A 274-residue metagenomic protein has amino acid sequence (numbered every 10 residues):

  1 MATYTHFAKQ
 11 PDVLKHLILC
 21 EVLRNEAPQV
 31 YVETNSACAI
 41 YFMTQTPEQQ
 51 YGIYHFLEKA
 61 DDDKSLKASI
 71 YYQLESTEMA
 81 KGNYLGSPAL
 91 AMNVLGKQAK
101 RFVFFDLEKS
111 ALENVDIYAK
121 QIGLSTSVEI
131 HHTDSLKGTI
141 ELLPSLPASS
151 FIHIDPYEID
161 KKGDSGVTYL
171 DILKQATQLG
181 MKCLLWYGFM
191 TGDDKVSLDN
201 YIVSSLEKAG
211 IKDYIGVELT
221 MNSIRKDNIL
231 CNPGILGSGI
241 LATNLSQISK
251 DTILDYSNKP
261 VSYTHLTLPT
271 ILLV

Functional and structural regions predicted by a protein language model:
M1-R24: Class I SAM-dependent methyltransferase Rossmann-like catalytic core, especially the SAM/SAH-binding loop
L17, E21-I122, S127-G138: SAM cofactor-binding core of SAM-dependent methyltransferases, primarily the Rossmann-like beta-alpha-beta module
Y41-T46, E113-I117, E141-L143, K162-V167 (+1 more regions): A short acidic (Asp/Glu
V128-T191: Active-site segment flanking the S-adenosylmethionine/decSAM binding pocket in AdoMet-dependent transferases
L170-M221: C-terminal substrate-binding/active-site "lid" region of AdoMet-derived donor-dependent transferases
S205-N258: Class I S-adenosyl-L-methionine
T264-T270: Conserved small/polar residues in nucleotide/adenosyl-binding loops
